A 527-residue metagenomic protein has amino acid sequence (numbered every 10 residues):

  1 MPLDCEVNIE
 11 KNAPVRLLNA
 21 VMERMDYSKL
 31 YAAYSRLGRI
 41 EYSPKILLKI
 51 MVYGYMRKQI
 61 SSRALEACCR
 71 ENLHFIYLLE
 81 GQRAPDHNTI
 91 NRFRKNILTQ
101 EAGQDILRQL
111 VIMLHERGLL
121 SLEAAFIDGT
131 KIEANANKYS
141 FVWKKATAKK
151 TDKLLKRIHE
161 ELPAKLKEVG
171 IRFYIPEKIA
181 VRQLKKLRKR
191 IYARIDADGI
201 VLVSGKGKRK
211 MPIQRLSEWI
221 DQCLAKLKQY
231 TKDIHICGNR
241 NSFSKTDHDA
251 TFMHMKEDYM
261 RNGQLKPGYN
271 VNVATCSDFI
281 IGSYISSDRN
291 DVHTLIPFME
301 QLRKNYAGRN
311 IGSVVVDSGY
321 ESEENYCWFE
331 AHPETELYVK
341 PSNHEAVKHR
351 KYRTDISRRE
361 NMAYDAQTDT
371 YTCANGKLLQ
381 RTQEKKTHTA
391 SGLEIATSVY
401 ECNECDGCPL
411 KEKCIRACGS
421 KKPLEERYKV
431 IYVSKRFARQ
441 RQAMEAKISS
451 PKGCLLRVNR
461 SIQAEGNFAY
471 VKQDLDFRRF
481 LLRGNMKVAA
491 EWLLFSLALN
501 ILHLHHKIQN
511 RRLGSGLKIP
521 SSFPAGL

Functional and structural regions predicted by a protein language model:
M1, C5-V15: N- or domain-start disorder-to-order transition segments that initiate the globular core
K11-V52: Basic, short loop/linker segments at the boundary and entry of helix-turn-helix/winged-helix-like folds
R24-K29, N72, I76, D474: A short secondary-structure junction motif
G38-R39, L79-R83: A Lys/Arg-rich helix-loop hairpin that forms a DNA/phosphate-binding surface
M51, K58-E71, R83-L527: Anion-binding and metal-coordination hotspots
S61, I76-Y77: Short active-site-adjacent helix-start/loop capping segments
